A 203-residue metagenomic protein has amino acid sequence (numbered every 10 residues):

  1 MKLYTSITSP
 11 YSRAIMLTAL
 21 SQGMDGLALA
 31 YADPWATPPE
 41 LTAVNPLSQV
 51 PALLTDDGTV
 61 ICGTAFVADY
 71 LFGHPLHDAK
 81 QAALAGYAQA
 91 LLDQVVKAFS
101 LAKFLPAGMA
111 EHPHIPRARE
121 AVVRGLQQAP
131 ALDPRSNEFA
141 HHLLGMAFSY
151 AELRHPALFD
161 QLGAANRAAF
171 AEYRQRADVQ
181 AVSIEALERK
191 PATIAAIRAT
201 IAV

Functional and structural regions predicted by a protein language model:
M1-A110: GST-like domain detector, emphasizing the conserved glutathione-binding G-site in the N-terminal thioredoxin-like
M1-K2, R154-P156, A199: A short, structure-level motif marking secondary-structure boundaries and short turns
N45-P46, V67, A107-E111, A121-G125 (+2 more regions): Alpha-helix boundary/capping detector
Y70, R154, V182: Residues that scaffold the ATP/ADP-binding catalytic core of kinase and kinase-like folds
A79, A107-G108, Q161, Q180-E185: Short, hydrophobic secondary-structure boundary micro-motifs
A88-A171: GST-like fold's C-terminal all-alpha helical module
A165-V203: Long hydrophobic alpha-helical segments typical of transmembrane helices together with their membrane-interfacial
